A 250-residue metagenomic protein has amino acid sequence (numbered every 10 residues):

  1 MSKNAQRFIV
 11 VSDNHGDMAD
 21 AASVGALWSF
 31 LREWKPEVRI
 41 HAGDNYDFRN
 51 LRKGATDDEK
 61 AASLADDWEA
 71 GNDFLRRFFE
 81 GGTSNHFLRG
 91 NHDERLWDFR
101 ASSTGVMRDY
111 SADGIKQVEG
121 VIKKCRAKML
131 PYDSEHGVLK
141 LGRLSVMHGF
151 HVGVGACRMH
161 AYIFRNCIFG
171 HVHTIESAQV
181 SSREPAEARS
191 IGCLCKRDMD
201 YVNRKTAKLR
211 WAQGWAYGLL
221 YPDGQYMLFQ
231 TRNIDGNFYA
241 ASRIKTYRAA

Functional and structural regions predicted by a protein language model:
M1-I9, V138-S145: Beta-strand-turn-beta hairpins that frame and shape the catalytic cleft of phosphate-ester-processing enzymes
V11-I122: Core catalytic region of metal-dependent phosphoesterases/phosphodiesterases, especially metallo-beta-lactamase-like
S12-H15, G43-Y46, N91-R95, G149-H151 (+3 more regions): Active-site metal-binding loops of divalent metal-dependent hydrolases
G25-W28, N72-F74, Y132-E135, V152-C157: A generic local structural motif
R39-A42, S84-G90, P131, V146-H148 (+2 more regions): A structural signal for short, well-ordered beta-strand segments and their strand-loop junctions that often border
R108-R143: Metallo-beta-lactamase
R143-Q230: Conserved beta-sheet core of the metallophosphoesterase superfamily
L220-A250: A short C-terminal boundary segment appended to hydrolase-like catalytic domains
